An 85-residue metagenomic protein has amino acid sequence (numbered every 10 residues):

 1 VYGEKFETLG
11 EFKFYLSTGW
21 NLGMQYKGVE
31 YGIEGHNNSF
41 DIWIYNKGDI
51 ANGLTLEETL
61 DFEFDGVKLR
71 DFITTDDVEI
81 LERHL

Functional and structural regions predicted by a protein language model:
V1-E4, N52-L85: Mixed-charge, Lys/Arg-enriched low-complexity segments
V1-G23: Negatively charged, low-complexity tracts enriched in Asp/Glu with abundant Ser/Thr
E7, K13-Y15, D41, N46 (+2 more regions): Compositionally biased, low-structure terminal segments
T8, I33, N37, D77-L81: Short, surface-exposed, charged/polar-biased interaction segments
L16-K47: Amphipathic, interaction-prone secondary-structure segments
